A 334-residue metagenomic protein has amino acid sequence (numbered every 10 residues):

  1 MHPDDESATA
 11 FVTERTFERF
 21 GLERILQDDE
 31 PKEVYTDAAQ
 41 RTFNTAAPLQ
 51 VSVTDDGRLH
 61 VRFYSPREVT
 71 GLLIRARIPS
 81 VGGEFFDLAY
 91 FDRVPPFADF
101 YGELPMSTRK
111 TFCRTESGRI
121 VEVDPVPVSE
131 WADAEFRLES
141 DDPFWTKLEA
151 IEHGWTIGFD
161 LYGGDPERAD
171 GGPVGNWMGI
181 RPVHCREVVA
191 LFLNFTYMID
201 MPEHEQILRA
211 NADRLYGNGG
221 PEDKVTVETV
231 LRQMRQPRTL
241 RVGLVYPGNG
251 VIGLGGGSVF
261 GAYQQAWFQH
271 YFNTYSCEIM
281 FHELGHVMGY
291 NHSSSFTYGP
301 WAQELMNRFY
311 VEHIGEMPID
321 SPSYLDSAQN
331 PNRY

Functional and structural regions predicted by a protein language model:
H2-S276, V287-Y334: Predominantly extracellular/secreted Zn2+-dependent metalloproteases
M280-L284: Long low-complexity, Ser/Thr/Pro- and charged-rich intrinsically disordered regions
